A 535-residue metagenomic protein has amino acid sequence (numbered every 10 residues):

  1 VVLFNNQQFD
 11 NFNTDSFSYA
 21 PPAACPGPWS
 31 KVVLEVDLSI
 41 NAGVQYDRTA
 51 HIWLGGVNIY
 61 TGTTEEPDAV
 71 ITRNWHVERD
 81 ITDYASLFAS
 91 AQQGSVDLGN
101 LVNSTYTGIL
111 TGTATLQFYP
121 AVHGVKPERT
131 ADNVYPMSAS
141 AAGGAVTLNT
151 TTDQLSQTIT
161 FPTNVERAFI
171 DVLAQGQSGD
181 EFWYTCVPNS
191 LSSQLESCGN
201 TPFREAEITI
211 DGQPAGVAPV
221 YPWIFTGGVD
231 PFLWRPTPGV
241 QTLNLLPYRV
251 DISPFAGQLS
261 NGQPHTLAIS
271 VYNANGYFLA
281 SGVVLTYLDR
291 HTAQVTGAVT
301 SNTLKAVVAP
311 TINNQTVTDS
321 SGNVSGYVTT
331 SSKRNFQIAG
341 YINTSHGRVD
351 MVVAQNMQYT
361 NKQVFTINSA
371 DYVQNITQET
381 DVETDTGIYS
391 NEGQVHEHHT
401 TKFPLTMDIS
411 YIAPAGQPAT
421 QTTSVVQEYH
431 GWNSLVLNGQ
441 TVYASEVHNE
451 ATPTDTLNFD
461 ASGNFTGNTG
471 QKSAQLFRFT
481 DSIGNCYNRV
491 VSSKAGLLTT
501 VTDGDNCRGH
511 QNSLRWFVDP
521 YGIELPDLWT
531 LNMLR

Functional and structural regions predicted by a protein language model:
V1-N5, F9-S16, A20-C25, D37-N133 (+5 more regions): Beta-strand-rich ligand-recognition modules
T14-S16, K31-V33, Q154-S156, R167-F169 (+1 more regions): Intrinsic-disorder/low-complexity, polar/charged segments enriched in Ser/Thr/Lys/Arg/Asp/Glu/Gln
A24-E35, F161-F169, D180, V352: Extended extracellular/luminal ectodomain segments enriched in beta-structured repeat modules
G99-A168, H291-S331, N335-N343: Flexible, low-complexity coil/linker segments
